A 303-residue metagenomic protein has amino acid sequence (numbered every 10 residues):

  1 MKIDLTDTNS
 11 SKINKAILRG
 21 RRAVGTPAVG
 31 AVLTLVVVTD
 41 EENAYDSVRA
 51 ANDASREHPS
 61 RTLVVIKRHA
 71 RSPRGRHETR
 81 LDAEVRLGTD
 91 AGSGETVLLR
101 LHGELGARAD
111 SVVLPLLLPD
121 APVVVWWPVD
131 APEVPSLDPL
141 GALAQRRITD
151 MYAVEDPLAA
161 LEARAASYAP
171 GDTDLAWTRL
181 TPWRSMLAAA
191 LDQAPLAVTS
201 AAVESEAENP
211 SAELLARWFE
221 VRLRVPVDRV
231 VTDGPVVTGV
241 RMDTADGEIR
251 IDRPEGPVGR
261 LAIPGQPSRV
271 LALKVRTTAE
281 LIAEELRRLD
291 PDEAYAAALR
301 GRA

Functional and structural regions predicted by a protein language model:
M1-L117, A121: An N-terminal, globular interaction/scaffold subdomain
M1-V29, T79-R80, D174-L191, A283-A303: Short N-terminal or domain-adjacent regulatory/targeting segments
E41-A44, E104-A107, V129-E133, S205-E213: Gly/Ser/Thr-rich loops at beta-strand to alpha-helix junctions that form or flank small-molecule/cofactor-binding
R61-R71, W126-P128, M151-V154, P226-V236: A generic structural motif
E84-R86, D90, V154, A169-T178 (+3 more regions): Extended, compositionally simple fibrous regions characteristic of intermediate-filament-like scaffolds
E95-A188: Internal, hydrophobic cores of structured domains that mediate oligomerization or house catalytic pockets within large
V154, L158-D246: A contiguous, surface-oriented mixed alpha/beta subdomain in the mid-to-C-terminal portion of proteins that forms
L223-R224, V236-T238, D243-A303: Long, compositionally biased intrinsically disordered terminal regions
